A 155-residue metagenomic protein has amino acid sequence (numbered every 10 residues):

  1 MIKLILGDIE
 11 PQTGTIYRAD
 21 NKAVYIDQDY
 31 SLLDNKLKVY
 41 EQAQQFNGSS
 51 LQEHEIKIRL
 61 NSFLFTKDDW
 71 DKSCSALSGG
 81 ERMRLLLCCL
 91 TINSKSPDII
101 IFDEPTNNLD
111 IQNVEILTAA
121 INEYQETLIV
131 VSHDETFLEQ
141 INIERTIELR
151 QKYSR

Functional and structural regions predicted by a protein language model:
M1-R155: ABC ATP-binding cassette signature C-motif
